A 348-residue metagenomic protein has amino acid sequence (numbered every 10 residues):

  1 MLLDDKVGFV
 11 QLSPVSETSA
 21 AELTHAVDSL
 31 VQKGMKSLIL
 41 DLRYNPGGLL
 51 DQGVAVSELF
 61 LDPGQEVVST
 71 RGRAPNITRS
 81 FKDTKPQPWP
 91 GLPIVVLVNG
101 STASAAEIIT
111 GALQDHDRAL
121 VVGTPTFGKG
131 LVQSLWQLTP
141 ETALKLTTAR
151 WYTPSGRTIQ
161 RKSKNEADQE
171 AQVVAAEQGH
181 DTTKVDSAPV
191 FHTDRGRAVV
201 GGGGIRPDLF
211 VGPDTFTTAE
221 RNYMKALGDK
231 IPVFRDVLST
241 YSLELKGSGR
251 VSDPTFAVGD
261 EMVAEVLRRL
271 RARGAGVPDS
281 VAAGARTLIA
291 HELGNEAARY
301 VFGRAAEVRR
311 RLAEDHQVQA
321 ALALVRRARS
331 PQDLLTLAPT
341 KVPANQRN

Functional and structural regions predicted by a protein language model:
M1, Q11, V68-T70, T147 (+4 more regions): Residues in well-ordered beta-strands of folded domains
M1-P140, R150: Cleft-lining beta-strand/loop regions that shape enzyme active-site pockets
L2-L3, W89, Q114, Q137-L144 (+4 more regions): A generic structural signal for short, non-catalytic loop/turn and secondary-structure boundary residues
E17-S19, N76-T78, P154-S155, D168-E170 (+1 more regions): A short local loop/turn or secondary-structure capping micro-motif enriched for an aromatic residue
L30-G34, F60-G64, D83, W89-G91 (+8 more regions): Short, surface-exposed linear patches
A105, G111, D117-R118, T124 (+1 more regions): Polar, glycine-rich mid-to-C-terminal structural blocks that act as macromolecule-binding/assembly scaffolds
T158-I159, S163-N348: Conserved functional hotspot residues or short segments at active or partner-binding sites across diverse domains
